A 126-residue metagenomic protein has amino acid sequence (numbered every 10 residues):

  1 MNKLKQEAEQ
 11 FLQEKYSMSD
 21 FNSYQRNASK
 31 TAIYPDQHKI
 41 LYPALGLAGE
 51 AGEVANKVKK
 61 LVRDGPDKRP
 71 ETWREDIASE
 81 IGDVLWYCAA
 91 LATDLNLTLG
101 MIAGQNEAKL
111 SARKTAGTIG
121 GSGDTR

Functional and structural regions predicted by a protein language model:
M1-R126: Flexible "arm" and connector segments at domain edges
